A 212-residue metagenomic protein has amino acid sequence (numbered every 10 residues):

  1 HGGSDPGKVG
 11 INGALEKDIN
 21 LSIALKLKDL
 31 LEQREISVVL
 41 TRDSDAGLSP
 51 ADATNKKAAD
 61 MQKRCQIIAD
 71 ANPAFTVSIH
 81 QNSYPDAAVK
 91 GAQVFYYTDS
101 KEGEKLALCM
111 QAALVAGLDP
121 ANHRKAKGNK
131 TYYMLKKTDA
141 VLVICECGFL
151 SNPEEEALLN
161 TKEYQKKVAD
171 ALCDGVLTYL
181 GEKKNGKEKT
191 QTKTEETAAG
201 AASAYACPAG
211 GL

Functional and structural regions predicted by a protein language model:
G3-K105, P208: Catalytic-core regions of hydrolytic enzymes
N20, G103, A107, T161 (+1 more regions): Short, charged, low-complexity patches
I36-D43, S78-H80, P120-K127, K183-T190: Surface-exposed patches in mature extracellular/periplasmic domains of secreted proteins
A71, P85, H123-Q191, C207: Active-site-adjacent mobile loop/cap segments within catalytic or ligand-binding domains
K101-G128: Active-site-adjacent substrate-binding region of metalloamidase/peptidase-like peptide-processing proteins
T194-L212: Long, low-complexity, intrinsically disordered segments
